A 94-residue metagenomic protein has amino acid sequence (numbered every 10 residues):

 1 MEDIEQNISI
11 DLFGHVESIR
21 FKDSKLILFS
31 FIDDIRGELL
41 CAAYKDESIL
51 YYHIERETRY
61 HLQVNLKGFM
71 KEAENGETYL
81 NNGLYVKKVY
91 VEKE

Functional and structural regions predicted by a protein language model:
M1-E5, E92-E94: Short acidic DE-rich linear segments
Q6-S24: Structural detector for short beta-strands of small beta-barrel domains
I10-V16, E57-G68: OB-fold and OB-like beta-barrel modules that bind single-stranded nucleic acids
I19, R36, K67-K71: Short coil/turn motifs at secondary-structure junctions
L28-D34: Short, acidic/hydrophobic/Gly-rich beta-strand patch recurrent on exposed beta strands that often constitutes part
I35-I54: Beta-strand/loop nucleic-acid-binding surfaces
L66-E94: OB-fold/S1-family single-stranded nucleic acid-binding modules
